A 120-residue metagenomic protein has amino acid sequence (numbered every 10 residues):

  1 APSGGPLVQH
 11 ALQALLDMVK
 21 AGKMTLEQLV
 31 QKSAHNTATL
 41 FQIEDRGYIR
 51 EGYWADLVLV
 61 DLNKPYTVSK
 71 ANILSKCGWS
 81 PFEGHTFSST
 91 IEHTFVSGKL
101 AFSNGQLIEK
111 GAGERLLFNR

Functional and structural regions predicted by a protein language model:
A1-K64: His/Asp/Glu-enriched, well-ordered alpha-helical/loop segment that forms or immediately abuts the divalent-metal
W54-L117: C-terminal cap of metal-dependent C-N hydrolases
R120: A cross-kingdom feature strongest in bacterial/archaeal respiratory oxidoreductases
